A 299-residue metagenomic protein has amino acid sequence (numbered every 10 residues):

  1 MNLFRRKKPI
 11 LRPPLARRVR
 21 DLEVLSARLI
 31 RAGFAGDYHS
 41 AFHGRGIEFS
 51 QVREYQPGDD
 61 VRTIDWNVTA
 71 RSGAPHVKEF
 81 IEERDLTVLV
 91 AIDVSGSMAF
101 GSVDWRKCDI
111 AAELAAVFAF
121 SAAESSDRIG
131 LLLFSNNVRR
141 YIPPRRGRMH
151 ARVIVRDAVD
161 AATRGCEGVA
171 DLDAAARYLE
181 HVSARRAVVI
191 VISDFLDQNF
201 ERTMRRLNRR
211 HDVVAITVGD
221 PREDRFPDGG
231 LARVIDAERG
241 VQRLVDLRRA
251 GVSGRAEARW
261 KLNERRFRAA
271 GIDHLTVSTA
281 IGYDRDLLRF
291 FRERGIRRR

Functional and structural regions predicted by a protein language model:
M1-Y38, Q51-D59, V68, V77-A116 (+1 more regions): Exposed, interaction-prone extracellular/peripheral surfaces
F42-G46: A positional/architectural concept
R62-S72: N-terminal low-complexity, intrinsically disordered segments
